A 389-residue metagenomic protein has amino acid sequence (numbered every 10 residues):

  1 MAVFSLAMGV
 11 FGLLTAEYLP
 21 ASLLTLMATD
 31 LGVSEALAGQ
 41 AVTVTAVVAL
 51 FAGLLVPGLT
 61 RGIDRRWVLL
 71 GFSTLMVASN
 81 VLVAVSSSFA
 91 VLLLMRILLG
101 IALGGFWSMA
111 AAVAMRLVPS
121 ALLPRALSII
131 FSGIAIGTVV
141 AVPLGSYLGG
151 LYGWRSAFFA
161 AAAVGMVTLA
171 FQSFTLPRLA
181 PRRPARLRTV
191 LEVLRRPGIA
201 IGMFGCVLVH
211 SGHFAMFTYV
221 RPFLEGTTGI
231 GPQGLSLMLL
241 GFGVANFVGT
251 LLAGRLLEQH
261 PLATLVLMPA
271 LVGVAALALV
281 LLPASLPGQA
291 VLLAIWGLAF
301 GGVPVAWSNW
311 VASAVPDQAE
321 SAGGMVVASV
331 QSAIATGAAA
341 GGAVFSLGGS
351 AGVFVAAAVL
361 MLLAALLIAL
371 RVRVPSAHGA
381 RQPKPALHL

Functional and structural regions predicted by a protein language model:
G32, D64, V85-V91, G229 (+1 more regions): Helix-breaking motifs and short loop linkers at transmembrane-helix boundaries and internal kinks in secondary membrane
F51-S87: Conserved MFS/SLC helix-loop-helix module at the cytosolic interface between two early adjacent transmembrane helices
A52-D64, G249-P261, F345: Helix-to-loop junctions at the C-terminal end of transmembrane segments in multipass secondary transporters
S79, A90-L99, P287-I295: Paired small-residue
V91, S120-F174: Helix-loop-helix hairpin linking two adjacent transmembrane segments in secondary transporters
M95-G133: Cytoplasmic helix-loop-helix junction between adjacent transmembrane helices in 12-TM secondary transporters
A162-R182, L367-V372: C-terminal membrane-cytosol helix-exit motif in multi-pass small-molecule transporters
A263-W307: C-terminal transmembrane helical hairpin of 12-TM major facilitator-type secondary transporters
